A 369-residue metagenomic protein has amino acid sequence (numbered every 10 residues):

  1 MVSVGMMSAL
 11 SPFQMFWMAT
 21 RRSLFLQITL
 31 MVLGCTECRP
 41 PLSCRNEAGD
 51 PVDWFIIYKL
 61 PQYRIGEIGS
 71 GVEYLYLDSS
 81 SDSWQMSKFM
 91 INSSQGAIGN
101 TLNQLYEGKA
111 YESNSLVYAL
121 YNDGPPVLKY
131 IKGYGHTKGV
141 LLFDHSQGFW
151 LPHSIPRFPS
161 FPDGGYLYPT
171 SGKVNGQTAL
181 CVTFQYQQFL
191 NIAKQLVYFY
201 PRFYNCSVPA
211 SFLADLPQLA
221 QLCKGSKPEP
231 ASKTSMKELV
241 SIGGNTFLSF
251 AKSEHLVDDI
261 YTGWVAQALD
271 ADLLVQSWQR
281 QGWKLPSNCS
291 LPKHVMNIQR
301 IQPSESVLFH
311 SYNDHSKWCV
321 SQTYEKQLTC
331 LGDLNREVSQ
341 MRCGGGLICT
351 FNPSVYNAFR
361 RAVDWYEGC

Functional and structural regions predicted by a protein language model:
V2-C369: PLD/PLD-like phosphodiesterase catalytic module centered on the HKD motif
